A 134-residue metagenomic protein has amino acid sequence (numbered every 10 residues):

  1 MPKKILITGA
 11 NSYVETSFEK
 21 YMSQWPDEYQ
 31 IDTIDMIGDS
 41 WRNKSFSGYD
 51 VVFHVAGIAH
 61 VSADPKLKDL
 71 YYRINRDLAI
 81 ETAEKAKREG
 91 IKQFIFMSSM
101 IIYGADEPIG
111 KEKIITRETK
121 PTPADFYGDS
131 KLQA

Functional and structural regions predicted by a protein language model:
P2-Q24: N-terminal Rossmann NAD(P)H-binding glycine-rich loop of SDR-like oxidoreductase domains
I7, H54, Q93-F96: Structural signature of the Rossmann-like NAD(P)-dependent dehydrogenase/reductase core
W25-D32: A generic structural motif
D32-D39: Rossmann-fold cofactor-recognition segment
D39-D77, E81, K85-R88, I102-D106: NAD(P)H-binding glycine-rich loop region in Rossmannoid oxidoreductase-like domains and their noncatalytic homologs
N75, Y127-K131: Active-site YXXXK catalytic motif of short-chain dehydrogenase/reductase
E81-F126: Conserved Rossmann-fold NAD(P)-dependent oxidoreductase catalytic core, especially the SDR/UDP-sugar
